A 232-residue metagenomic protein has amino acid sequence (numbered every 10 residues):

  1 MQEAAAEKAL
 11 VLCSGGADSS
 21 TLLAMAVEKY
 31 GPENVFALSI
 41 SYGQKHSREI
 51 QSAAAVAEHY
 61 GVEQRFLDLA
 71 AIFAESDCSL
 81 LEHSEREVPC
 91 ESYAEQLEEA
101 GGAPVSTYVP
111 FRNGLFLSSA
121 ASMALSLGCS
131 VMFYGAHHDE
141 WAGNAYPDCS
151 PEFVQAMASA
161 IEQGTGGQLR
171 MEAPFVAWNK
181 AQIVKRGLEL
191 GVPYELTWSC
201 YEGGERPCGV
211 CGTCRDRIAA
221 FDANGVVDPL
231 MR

Functional and structural regions predicted by a protein language model:
Q2-G191: ATP-dependent adenylation/nucleotidyltransferase module used to activate substrates
L22-L23, D216, R232: Residue-level recognition of conserved structural "scaffold" positions that shape functional pockets and channels
V88-P89, V192, I218-A223: A polyampholytic, Gly/Pro-enriched intrinsically disordered region
S118, W198-A219: Local cysteine-cluster metal-coordination motifs and their immediate loop/turn environment, predominantly Fe-S cluster
T165, D222-G225: Short amphipathic alpha-helical interaction/hinge segments
G187-E189, Y194-G203: Short, intrinsically disordered, charge-biased short linear motifs at domain edges
G203-G204, N224-R232: Short cysteine/histidine-rich metal-coordination sites, predominantly Zn2+-binding motifs
